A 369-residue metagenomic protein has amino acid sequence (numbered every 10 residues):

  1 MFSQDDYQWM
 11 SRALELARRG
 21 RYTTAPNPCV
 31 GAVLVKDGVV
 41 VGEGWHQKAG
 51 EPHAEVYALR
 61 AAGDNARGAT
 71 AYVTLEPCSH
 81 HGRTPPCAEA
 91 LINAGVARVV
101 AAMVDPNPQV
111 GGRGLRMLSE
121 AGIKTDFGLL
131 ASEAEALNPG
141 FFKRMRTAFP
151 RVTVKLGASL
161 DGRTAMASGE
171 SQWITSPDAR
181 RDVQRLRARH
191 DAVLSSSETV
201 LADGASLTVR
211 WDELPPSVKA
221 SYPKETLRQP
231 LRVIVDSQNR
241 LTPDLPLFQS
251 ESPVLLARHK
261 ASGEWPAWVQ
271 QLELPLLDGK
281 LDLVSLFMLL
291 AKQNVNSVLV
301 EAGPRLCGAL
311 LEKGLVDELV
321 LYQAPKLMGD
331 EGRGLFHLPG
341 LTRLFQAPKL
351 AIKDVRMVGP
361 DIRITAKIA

Functional and structural regions predicted by a protein language model:
D5-A25, R144: Short, basic/aromatic recognition patches
A13, G31, C78, L118 (+7 more regions): Residue-level signal for inorganic ion chemistry
V30-G38, L156-G157, I364: Short beta-strand scaffold segments in enzyme catalytic cores
L34-E133, K260, A309-L311: Zn2+-dependent cytidine deaminase-like catalytic core
P106-Q109, S132-E133, L201, R240-T242 (+2 more regions): Short gly/pro/ser/thr-enriched loop/turn and capping motifs at secondary-structure boundaries
K143, T153-L160, T164-N296, R305-G308: Active-site ligand-binding patch in enzyme domains
E312-L350: Flexible, gly/pro- and Lys/Arg-enriched active-site loops
P339-A369: Conserved histidine-centered catalytic loops in small-molecule metabolism enzymes
